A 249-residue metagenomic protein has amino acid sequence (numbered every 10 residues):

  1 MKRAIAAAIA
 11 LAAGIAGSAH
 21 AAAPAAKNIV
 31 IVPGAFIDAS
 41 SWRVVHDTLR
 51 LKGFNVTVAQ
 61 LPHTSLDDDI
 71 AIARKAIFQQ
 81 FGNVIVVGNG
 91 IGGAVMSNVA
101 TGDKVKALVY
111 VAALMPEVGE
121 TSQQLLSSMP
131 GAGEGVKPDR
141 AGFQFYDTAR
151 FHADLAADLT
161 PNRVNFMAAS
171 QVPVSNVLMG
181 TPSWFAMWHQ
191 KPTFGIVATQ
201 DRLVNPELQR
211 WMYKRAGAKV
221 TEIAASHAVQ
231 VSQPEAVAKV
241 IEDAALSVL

Functional and structural regions predicted by a protein language model:
G17-A23: Sec/Tat signal peptide C-region and signal peptidase I cleavage site
A23-F81, A132: Active-site catalytic motif of lipid deacylating hydrolases and related acyltransferases
V87-G92, M96: Gly/Ala-rich beta-loop-alpha elbow adjacent to hydrolase catalytic centers
K104-V105, V109-T148, S175-L178, P182: Flexible "cap/lid" loop of the alpha/beta hydrolase fold
A169-H189: Active-site nucleophile elbow and catalytic-triad environment of alpha/beta-hydrolase enzymes
G195-V197: Short beta-strand/loop motif that positions the catalytic acidic residue of the alpha/beta-hydrolase fold
T199-A224, A244: Conserved loop-alpha-helix segment in the C-terminal half of the alpha/beta-hydrolase fold that carries the catalytic
T221-L249: Catalytic active-site module of serine/aspartate enzymes centered on a nucleophile-bearing elbow/loop
